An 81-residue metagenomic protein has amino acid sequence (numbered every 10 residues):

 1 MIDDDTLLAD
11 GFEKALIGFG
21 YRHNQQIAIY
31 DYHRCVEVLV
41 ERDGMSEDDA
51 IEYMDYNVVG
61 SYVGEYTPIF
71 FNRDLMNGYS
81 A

Functional and structural regions predicted by a protein language model:
M1-A81: C-terminal alpha-helical interaction appendages
